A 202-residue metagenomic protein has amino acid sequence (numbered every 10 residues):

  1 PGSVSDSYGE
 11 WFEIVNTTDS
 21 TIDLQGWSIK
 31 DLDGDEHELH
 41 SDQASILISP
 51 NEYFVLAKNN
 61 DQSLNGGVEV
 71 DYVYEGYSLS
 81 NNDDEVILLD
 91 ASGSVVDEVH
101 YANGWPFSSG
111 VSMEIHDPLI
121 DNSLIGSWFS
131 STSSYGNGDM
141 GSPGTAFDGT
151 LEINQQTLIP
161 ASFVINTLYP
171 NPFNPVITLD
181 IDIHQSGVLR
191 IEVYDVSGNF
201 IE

Functional and structural regions predicted by a protein language model:
P1-I125, S131-S133, N137, A146-T150: Activation on beta-sandwich/Ig-like modules and their edge loops
F129-G136, G144-F147, V164, V188 (+1 more regions): Serine/proline-rich low-complexity intrinsically disordered segments, especially terminal tails, linkers
T157-E202: C-terminal outer-membrane/trafficking sorting elements
